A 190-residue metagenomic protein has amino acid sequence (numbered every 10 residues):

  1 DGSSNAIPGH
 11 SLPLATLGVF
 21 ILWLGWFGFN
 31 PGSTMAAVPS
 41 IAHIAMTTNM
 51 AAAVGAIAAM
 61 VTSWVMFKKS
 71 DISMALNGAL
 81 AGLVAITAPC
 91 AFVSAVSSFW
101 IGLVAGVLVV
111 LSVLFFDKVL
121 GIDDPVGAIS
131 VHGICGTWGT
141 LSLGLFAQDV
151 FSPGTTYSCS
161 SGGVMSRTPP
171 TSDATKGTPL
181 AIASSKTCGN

Functional and structural regions predicted by a protein language model:
D1-P169, A181-S184, C188-N190: Glycine- and aromatic-enriched membrane alpha-helices
P170-T175: Low-complexity, glycine/proline/serine-enriched flexible coil segments that act as short hinges or interruptions within
